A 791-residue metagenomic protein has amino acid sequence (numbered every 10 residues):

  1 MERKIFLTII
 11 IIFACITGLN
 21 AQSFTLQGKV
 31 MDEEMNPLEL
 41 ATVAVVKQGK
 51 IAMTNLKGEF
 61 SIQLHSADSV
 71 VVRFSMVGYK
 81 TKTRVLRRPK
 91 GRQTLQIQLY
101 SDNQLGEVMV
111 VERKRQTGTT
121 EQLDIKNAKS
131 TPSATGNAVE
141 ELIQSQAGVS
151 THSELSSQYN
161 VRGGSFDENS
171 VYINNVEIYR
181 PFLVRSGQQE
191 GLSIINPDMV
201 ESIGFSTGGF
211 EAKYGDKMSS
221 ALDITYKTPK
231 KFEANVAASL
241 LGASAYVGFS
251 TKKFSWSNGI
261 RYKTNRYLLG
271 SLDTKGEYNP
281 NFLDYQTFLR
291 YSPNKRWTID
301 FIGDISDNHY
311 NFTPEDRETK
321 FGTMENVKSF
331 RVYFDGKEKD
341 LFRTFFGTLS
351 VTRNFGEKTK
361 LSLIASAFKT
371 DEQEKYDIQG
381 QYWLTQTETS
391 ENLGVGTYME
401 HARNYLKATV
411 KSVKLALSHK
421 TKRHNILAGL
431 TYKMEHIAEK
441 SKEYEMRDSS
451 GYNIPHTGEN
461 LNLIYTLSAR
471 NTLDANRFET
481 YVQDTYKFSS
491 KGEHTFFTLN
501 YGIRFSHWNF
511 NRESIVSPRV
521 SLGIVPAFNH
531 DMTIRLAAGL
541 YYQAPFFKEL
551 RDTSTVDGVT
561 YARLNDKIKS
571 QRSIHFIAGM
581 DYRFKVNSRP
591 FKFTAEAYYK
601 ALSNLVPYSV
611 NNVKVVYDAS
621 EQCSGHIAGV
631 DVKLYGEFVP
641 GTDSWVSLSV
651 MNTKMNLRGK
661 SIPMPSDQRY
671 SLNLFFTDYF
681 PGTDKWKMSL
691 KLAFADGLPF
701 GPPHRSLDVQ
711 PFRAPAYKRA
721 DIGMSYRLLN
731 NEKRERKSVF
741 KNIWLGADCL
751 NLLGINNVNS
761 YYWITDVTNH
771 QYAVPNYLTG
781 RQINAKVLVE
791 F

Functional and structural regions predicted by a protein language model:
M31-E34, A41-V46, R73-K80, P89-P132 (+3 more regions): Short, acidic, small-residue-rich periplasmic hinge/interaction motif at the N-terminus of Gram-negative outer-membrane
G49-E59: Short, acidic Ser/Thr/Gly-rich low-complexity loop/linker segments typical of extracellular and cell-surface proteins
K80, R87, R92-Q93, R115-N169 (+3 more regions): Periplasmic N-terminal accessory/gating domains of Gram-negative outer-membrane beta-barrel systems
S292-D307, K337-N511, T594-A597, W645: Face-selective signature of the C-terminal outer-membrane beta-barrel domain
K360-S366, K567-E621, H626, L745-L750 (+1 more regions): Membrane-embedded beta-barrel scaffold of Gram-negative outer-membrane proteins
A408-V410, S468-K600, S649: Structural signature of Gram-negative outer-membrane beta-barrels, strongest in the C-terminal barrel of TonB-dependent
K487, G492-E493, Y598-A601, S620-G701: Gram-negative outer-membrane beta-barrel transporters
G641-S644, F694-G701, Y726-F791: C-terminal beta-signal and adjacent terminal beta-strands/loops of Gram-negative outer-membrane beta-barrel proteins
